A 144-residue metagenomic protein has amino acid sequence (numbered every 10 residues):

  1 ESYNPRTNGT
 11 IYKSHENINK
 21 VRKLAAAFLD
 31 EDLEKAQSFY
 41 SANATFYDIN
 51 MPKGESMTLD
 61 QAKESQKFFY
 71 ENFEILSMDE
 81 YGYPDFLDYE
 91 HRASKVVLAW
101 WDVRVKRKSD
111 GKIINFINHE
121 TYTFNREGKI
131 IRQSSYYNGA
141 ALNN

Functional and structural regions predicted by a protein language model:
E1-E34, S38: Short, low-complexity N-terminal intrinsically disordered segments enriched in polar/charged residues
E1-S2, I131-N144: Low-complexity, intrinsically disordered terminal/linker segments enriched in charged and Gly/Pro repeats
T7-N8, T45-M57, N72: A short gly/proline-enriched turn/hairpin at secondary-structure junctions
L24, K35-Q37, A44, A62 (+3 more regions): Hydrophobic pocket/interface hotspot
K63-D110: Surface-exposed, charged secondary-structure patches
W100, I114-H119: Short, surface-exposed coil-to-beta transition loops
S109-I114, A141-N144: A short acidic/glycine-rich loop-to-helix N-cap element
